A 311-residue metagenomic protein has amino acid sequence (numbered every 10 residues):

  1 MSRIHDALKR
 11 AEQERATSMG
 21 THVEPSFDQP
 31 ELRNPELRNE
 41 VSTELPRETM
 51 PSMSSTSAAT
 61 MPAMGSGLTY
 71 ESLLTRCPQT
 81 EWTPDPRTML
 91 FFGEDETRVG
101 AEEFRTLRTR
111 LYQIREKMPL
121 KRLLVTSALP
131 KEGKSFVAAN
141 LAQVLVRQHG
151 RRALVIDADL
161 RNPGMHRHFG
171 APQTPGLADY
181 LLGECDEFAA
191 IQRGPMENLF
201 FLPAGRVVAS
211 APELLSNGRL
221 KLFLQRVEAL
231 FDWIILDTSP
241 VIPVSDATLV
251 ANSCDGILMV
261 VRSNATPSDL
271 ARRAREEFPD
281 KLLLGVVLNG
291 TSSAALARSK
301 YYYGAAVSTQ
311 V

Functional and structural regions predicted by a protein language model:
M1-V311: P-loop NTP-binding module
